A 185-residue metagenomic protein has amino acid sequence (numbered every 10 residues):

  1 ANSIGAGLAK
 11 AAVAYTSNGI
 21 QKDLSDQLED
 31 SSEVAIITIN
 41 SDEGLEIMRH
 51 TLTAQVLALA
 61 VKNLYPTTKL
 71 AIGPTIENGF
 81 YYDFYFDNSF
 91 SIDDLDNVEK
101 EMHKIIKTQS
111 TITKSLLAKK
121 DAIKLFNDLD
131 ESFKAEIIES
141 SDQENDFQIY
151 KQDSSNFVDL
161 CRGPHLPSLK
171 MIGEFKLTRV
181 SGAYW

Functional and structural regions predicted by a protein language model:
A1-I4, L45-K62: Active/ligand-binding-proximal structured segments within catalytic/core domains that scaffold catalytic residues
N2-A12: Intrinsically disordered, low-complexity, positively charged segments
A9, Q21, Q152-S154: Generic hydrophobic-segment detector
A11-D26: Short acidic beta-strand-loop surface patches of small beta-rich interaction domains
Y15-S17, Q55, A60, Q152: Functionally constrained cores in energy, signaling, and assembly domains
D26-M48, A60, K69-T75, Y81-W185: Auxiliary tRNA-acceptor-end handling modules of aminoacyl-tRNA synthetases
